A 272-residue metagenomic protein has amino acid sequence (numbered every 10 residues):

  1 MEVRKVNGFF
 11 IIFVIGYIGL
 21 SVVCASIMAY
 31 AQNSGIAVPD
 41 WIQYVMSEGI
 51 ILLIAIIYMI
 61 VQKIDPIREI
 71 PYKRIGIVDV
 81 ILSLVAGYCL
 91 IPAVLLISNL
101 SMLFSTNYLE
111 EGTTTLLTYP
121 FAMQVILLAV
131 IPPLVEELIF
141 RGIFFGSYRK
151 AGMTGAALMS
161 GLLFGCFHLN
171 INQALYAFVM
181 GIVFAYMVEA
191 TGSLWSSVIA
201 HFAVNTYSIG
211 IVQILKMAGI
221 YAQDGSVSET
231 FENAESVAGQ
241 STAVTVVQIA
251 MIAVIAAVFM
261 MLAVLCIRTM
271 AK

Functional and structural regions predicted by a protein language model:
M1-I15, D65-L95, Q240-A253: Interfacial transmembrane-helix boundary/kink motif in multi-pass membrane proteins
N7-I15, I42-V45, V80-V85, A122 (+4 more regions): Hydrophobic alpha-helical transmembrane segments
Y17-M59, I249-I255: Alpha-helical transmembrane segments in multi-pass membrane proteins
A31-I42, I67-L138: Juxtamembrane helix-loop-helix connectors linking adjacent transmembrane helices in multi-pass membrane enzymes
I57-P66, M187-T191, M261-A271: Structural signal for the C-terminal ends of transmembrane alpha-helices and the immediately following loop
V135-M159, Y186-S193: Membrane-interface helix/loop boundary segments of multi-pass membrane proteins
G152-N172, A177, G181, F202: Small-polar-interrupted transmembrane alpha-helices in polytopic inner-membrane proteins
T206-K272: C-terminal membrane module of polytopic membrane proteins
